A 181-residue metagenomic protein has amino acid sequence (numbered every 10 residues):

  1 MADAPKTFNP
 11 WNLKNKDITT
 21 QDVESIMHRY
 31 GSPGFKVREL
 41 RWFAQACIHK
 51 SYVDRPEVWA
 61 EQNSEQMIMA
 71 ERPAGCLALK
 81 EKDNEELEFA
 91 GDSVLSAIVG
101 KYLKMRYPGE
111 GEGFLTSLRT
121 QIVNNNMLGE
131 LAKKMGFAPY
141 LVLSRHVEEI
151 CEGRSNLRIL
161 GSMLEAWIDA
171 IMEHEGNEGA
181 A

Functional and structural regions predicted by a protein language model:
A2-A181: RNase III-family endoribonuclease catalytic core
